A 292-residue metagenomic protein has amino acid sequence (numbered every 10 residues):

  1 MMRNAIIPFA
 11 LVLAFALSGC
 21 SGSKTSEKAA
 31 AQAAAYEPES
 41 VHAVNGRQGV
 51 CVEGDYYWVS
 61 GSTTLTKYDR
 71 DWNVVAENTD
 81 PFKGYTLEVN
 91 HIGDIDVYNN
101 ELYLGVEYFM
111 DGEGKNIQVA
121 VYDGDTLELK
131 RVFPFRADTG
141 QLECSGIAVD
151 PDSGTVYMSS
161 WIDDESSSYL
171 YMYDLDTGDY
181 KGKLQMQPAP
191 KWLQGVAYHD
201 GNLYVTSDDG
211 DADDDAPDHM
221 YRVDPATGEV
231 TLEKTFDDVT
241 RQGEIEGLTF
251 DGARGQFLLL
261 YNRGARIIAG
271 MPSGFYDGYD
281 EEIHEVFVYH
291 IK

Functional and structural regions predicted by a protein language model:
Q32-H42, V74-T86, E128-A137, D179-M186 (+1 more regions): A short beta-strand motif characteristic of beta-propeller blades
E37-T63, H91: Beta-strand-rich domains and repeat architectures in extracellular enzymes and scaffolds, especially beta-propellers
V44-C51, T86-D96, D138-V149, P188-A197 (+1 more regions): Repeated scaffold domains used in trafficking and secretory/extracellular systems, primarily beta-propellers
G54-D55, N99-N100, D152-G154, D200-N202 (+1 more regions): Short coil/turn segments that connect the beta-strands within blades of beta-propeller domains
S62, E107-F109, S159-D163, D208-D211 (+1 more regions): Short loop/turn segments immediately following the C-termini of beta-strands
T64-D69, D111-A120, E165-M172, A212-R222 (+1 more regions): Structural motif
V74-F109: Blade-loop segments of beta-propeller domains
P188-P225: Loop/turn-rich, solvent-exposed surfaces of beta-rich toroidal or solenoidal domains
